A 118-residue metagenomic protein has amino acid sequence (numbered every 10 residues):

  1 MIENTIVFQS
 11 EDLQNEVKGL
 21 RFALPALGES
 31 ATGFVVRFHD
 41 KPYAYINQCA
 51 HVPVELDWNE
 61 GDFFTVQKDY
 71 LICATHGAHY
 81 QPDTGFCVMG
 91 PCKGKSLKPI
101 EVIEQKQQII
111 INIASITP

Functional and structural regions predicted by a protein language model:
M1-V66, P82, S96-P118: N-terminal pre-ligand scaffold of iron-sulfur
C49, C73-H76: Short cysteine clusters
F63-L71, C87-K95: Short cysteine/histidine-rich metal-coordination sites, predominantly Zn2+-binding motifs
H79-F86: Short metal-binding segments enriched for Cys and/or His
